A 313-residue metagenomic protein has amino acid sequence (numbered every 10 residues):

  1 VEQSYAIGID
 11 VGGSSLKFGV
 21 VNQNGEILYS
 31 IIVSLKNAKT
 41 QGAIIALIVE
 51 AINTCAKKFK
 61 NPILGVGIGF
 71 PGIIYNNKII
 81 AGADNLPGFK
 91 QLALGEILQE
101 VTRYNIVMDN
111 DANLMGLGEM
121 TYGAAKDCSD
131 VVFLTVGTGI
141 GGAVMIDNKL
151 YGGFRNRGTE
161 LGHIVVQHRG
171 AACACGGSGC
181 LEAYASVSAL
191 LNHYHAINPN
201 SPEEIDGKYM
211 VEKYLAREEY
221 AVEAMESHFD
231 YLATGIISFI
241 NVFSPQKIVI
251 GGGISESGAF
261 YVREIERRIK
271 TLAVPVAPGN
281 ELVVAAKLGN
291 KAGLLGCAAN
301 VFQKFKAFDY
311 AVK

Functional and structural regions predicted by a protein language model:
V1-G65, I74-K78, G95-Y104, T121-C128 (+2 more regions): ATP-binding/phosphotransfer module of carbohydrate and carboxylate kinases, centering on a glycine-rich
D10, G67-P71, F133-G139, A143-M145: Short beta-strand segments
I32, D84-N85, R155: Short clusters of small/polar residues that mark proteolytic maturation junctions
V66, A112-L114: Short, glycine/charge-rich beta-strand/loop segments that flank catalytic centers and engage negatively charged groups
I79-Q91: A charged helix-plus-loop insertion that forms the helical arch/lid used to bind and gate nucleic-acid substrates
I106-N110: General beta-strand structural signal in soluble alpha/beta enzymes
M115-T121, G142-V144, I164: Adenylate-forming
R157-E160: Structural signature of FAD isoalloxazine-binding scaffolds in flavoprotein oxidoreductases
